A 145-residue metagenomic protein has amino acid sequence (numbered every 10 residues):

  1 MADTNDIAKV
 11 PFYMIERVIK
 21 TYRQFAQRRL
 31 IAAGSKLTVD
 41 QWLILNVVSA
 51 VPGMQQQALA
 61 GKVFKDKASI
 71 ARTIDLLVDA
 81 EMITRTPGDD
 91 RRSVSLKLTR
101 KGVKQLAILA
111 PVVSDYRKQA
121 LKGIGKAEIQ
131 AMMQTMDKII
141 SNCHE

Functional and structural regions predicted by a protein language model:
M1-A33: N-terminal leader segment of winged-helix/HTH proteins
M1-D6, K126-E145: C-terminal regulatory/oligomerization modules of transcriptional regulators
I7, L37, V113: Residue-level marker of regulatory loop/turn positions in helix-turn-helix DNA-binding domains and in histidine
V18, Y22-F25, R29, V63 (+3 more regions): Alpha-helical linker/hinge and terminal dimerization helices associated with HTH transcriptional regulators
K20, Q24-S69: N-terminal helix-turn-helix DNA-binding core of bacterial DNA-binding proteins
P52-A58, K62-V63, S69, A80-T86 (+2 more regions): Contiguous, function-dense segments enriched for cysteine-driven chemistry and partner/ligand-binding capacity
D75-Q134: Charged, amphipathic alpha-helical coiled-coil/dimerization segments
